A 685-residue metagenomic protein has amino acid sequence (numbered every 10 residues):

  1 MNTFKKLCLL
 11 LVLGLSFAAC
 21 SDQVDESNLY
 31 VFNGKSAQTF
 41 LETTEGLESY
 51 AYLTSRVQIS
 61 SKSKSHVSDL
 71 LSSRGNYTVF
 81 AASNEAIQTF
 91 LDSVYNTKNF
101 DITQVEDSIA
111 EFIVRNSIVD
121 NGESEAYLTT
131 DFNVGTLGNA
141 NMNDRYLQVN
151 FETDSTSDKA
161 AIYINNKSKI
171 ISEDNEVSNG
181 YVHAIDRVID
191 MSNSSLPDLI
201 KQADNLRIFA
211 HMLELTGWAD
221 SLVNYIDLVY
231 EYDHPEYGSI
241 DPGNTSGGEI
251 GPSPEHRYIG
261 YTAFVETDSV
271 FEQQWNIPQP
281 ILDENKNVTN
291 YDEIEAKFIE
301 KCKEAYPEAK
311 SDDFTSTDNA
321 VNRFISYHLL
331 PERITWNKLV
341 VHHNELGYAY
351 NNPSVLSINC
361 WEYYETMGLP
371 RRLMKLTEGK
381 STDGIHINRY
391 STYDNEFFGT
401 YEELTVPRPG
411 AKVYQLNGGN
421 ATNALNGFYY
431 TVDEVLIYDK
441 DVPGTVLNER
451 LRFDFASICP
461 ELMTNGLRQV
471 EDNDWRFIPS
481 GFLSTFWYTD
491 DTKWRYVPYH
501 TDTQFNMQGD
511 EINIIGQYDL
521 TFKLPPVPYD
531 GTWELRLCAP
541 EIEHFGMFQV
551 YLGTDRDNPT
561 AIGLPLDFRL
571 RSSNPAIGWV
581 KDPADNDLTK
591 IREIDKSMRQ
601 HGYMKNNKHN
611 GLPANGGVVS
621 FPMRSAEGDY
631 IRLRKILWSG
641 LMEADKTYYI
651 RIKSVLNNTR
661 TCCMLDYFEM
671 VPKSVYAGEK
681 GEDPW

Functional and structural regions predicted by a protein language model:
M1-A18: Sec-dependent bacterial lipoprotein signal peptides
L13-E45, T97-D101, Y181-V182, D186-M191 (+4 more regions): Bacterial Sec-dependent N-terminal signal peptides
F40-A81: Post-signal-peptide N-terminal segment of Sec-exported extracytoplasmic proteins
S55-K62, A82-N96, R115-E123, N205 (+5 more regions): Sec-exported extracytoplasmic/periplasmic mature domains
S60, R74, T216, D220-T245: Extended compositionally biased segments used for macromolecular assembly or nucleic-acid engagement
F80-F90, E176-M191, F264-Q274, A421-Y438 (+1 more regions): FKBP-type peptidyl-prolyl cis-trans isomerase
D92-S168, K286-Q415: Aromatic/histidine-rich interaction motifs
E396-P409, V435-W685: Extracytoplasmic
